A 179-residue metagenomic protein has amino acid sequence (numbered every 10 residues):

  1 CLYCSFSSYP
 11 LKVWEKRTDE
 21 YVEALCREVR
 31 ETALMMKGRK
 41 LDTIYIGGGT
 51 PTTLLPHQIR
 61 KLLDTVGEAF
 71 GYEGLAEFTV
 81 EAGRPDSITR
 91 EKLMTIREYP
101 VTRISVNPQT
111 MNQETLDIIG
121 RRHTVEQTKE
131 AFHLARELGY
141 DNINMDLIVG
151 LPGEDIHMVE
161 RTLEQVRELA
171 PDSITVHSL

Functional and structural regions predicted by a protein language model:
C1-S8: Local cysteine-cluster metal-coordination motifs and their immediate loop/turn environment, predominantly Fe-S cluster
S8-M35, L41-L179: Conserved non-cysteine loop/helix-boundary elements of the Radical SAM core domain that shape
